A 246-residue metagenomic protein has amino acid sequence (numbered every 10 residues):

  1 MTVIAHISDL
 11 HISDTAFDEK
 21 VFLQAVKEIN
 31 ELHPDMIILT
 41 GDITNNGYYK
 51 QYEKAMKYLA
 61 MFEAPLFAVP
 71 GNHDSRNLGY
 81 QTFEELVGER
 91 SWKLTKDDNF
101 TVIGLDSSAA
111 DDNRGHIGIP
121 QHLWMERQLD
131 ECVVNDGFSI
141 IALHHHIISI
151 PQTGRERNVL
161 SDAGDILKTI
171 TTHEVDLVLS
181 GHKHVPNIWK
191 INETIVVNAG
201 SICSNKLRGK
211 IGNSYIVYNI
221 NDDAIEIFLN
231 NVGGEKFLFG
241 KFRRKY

Functional and structural regions predicted by a protein language model:
M1, P34, E63, V134-F138 (+1 more regions): A general structural motif
M1-K54, D136: N-terminal active-site segment of His-dependent metallophosphoesterases
I7-S8, I37-D42, L66-N72, D106 (+3 more regions): Active-site neighborhood of phospho(di)ester-bond hydrolases with catalytic His/Asp-centered motifs
S13-A16, N45-K50, N72-G79, A110-N113 (+3 more regions): Active-site environment of divalent metal-dependent phosphoester hydrolases
Y49-E131, N135, D165-T171, I216-V217: Extended active-site neighborhood of metal-dependent phosphoesterases/phosphodiesterases
C132-Q152: Short acidic, glycine-rich surface-loop motifs adjacent to enzyme active sites
R155-A224: Conserved beta-sheet core of the metallophosphoesterase superfamily
N221-Y246: A short C-terminal boundary segment appended to hydrolase-like catalytic domains
